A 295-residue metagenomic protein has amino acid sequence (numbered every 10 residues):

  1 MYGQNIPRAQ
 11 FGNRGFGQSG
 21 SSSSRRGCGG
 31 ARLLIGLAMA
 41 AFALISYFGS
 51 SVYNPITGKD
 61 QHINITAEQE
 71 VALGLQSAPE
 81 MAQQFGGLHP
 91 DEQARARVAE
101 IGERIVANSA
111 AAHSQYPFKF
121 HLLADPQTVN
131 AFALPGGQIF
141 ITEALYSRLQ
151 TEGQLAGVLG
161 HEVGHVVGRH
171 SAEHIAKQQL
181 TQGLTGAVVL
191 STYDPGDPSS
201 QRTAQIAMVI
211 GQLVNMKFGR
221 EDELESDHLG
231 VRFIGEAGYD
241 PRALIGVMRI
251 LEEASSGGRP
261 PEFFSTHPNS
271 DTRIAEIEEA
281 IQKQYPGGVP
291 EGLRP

Functional and structural regions predicted by a protein language model:
Y2-P295: A Zn2+-metalloprotease active-site environment signal
